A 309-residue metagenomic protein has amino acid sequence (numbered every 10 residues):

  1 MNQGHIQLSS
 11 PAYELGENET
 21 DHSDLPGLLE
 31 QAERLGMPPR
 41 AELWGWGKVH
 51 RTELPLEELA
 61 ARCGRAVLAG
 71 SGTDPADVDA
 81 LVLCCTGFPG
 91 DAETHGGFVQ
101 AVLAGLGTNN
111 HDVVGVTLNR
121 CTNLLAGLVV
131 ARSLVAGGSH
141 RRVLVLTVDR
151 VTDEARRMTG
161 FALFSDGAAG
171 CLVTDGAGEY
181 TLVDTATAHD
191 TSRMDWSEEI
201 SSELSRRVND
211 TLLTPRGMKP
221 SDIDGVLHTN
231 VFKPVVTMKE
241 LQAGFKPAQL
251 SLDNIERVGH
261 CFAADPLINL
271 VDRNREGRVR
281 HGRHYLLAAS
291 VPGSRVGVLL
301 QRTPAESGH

Functional and structural regions predicted by a protein language model:
M1-L54, A155-T211, P215, S290 (+1 more regions): Condensing-enzyme catalytic core mediating Claisen C-C bond formation in acyl metabolism
Q7, D79-V82, R142-L144, D224-L227 (+1 more regions): Conserved beta-strand elements of the Class I
R34-M37, E93-G107, V143-V148, E179-D184 (+1 more regions): Acidic-glycine-rich active-site phosphate/pyrophosphate-binding loop
G45-T52, G87, V113-T117, R156-M158 (+1 more regions): A short glycine/serine-rich beta->alpha loop
L56-G72, I200-R216, N269-R273: Short, well-ordered amphipathic alpha-helical segments that serve as non-catalytic structural scaffolds within diverse
L56-L118, M218-V236: Conserved beta-ketoacyl condensing-enzyme motif
C84, T117, V143-D149, V173 (+1 more regions): Short beta-strand segments
G90-G96, N109, T117-A136, D224-H309: Claisen-condensing/thiolase-fold acyl-transfer catalytic domains that form or cleave C-C bonds in fatty acid
